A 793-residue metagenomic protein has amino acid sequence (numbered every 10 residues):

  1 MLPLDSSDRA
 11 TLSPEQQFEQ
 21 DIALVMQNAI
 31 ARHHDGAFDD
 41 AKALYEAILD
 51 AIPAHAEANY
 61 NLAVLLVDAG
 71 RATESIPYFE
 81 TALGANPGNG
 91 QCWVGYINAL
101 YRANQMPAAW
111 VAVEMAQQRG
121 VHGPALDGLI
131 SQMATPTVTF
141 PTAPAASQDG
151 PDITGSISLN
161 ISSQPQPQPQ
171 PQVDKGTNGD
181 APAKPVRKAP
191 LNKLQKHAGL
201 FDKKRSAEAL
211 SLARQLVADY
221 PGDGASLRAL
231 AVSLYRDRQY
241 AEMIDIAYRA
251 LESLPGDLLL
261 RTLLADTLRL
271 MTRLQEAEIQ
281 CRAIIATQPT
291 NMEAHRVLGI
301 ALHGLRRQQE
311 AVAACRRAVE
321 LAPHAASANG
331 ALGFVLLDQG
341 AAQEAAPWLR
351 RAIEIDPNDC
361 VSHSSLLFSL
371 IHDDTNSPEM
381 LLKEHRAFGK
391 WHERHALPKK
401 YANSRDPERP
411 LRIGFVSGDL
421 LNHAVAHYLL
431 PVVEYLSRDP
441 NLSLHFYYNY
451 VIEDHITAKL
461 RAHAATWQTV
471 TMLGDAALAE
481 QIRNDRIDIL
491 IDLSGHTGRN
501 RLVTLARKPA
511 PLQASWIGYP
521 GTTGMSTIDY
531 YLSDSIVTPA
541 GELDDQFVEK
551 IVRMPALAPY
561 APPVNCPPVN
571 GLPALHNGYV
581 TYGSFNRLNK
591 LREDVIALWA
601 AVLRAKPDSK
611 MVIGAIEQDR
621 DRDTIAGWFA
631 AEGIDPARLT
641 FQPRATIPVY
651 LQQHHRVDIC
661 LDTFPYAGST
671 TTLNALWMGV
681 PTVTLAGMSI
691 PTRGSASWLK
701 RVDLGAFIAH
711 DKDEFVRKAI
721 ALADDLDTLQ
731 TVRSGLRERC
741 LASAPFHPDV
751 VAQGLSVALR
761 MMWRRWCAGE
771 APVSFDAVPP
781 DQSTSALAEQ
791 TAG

Functional and structural regions predicted by a protein language model:
M1-Y579, A597, G627-I634, T646-I659 (+5 more regions): Alpha-helical solenoid repeat scaffolds of the TPR/TPR-like class and their adjacent stem/linker regions that mediate
V416, F585-N586, G614, Q642: Short hydrophobic "strand-cap" motifs at the C-terminus of beta-strands
Y447-I452, K610-D623: Glycosyltransferase donor-sugar binding loop
G583-D594: Substrate-binding clefts and catalytic carboxylate motifs of secreted carbohydrate-active enzymes
L661, A675: Donor-sugar nucleotide-binding helix/loop cap in glycosyltransferases
T663-T670, I690-P691: Active-site donor-sugar recognition loop in glycosyltransferases
T671-T672, S695: Short glycine/serine-rich donor-binding loops of glycosyltransferases
T692-D703: Short acidic/histidine- and often glycine-rich active-site loop of Leloir-type glycosyltransferases that engages
